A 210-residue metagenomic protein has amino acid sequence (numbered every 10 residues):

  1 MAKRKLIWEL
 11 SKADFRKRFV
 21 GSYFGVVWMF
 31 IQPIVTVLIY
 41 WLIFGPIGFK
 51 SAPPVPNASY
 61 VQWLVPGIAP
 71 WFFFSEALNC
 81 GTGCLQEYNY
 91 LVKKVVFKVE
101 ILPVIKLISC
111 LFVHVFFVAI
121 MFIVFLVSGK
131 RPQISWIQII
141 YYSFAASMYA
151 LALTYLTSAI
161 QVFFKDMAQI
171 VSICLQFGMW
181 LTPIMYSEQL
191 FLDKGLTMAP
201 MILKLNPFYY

Functional and structural regions predicted by a protein language model:
M1-Y210: Hydrophobic transmembrane alpha-helices and immediately adjacent juxtamembrane helices of multi-pass inner-membrane
